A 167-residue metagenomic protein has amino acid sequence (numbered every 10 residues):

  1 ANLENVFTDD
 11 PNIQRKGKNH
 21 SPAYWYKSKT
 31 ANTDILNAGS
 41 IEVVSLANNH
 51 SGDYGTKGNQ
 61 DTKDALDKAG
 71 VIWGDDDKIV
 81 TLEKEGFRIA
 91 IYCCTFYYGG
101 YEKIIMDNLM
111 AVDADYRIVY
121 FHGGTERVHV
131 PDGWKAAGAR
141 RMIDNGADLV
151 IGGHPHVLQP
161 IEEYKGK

Functional and structural regions predicted by a protein language model:
N2-K167: Acidic, metal/ion-coordinating pockets
